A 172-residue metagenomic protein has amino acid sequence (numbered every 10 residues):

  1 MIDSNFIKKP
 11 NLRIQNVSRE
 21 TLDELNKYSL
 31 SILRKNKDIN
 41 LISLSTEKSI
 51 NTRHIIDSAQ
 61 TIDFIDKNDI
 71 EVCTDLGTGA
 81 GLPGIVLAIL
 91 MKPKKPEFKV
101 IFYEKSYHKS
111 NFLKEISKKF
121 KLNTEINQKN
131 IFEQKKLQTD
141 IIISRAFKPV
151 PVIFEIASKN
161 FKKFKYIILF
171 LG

Functional and structural regions predicted by a protein language model:
M1-N68, T74, H108-L122: Class I SAM-dependent transferase core
S4, L12-I14, E71, A88 (+2 more regions): Hydrophobic transmembrane signal anchors and adjacent membrane-proximal interface regions, especially in viral
I39-I42, K48, A80, K129 (+1 more regions): Flexible, active-site-adjacent loop/turn segments at secondary-structure boundaries
F64-D66, V86-K94: Alpha-helix C-terminal capping segments
I70-E71, D140: The start of beta-strands in P-loop NTPase/AAA+ ATPase cores
D75-G79: Conserved S-adenosyl-L-methionine
G81-I85: Glycine-rich SAM-binding Motif I of class I
M91-K92, F98-G172: S-adenosylmethionine
